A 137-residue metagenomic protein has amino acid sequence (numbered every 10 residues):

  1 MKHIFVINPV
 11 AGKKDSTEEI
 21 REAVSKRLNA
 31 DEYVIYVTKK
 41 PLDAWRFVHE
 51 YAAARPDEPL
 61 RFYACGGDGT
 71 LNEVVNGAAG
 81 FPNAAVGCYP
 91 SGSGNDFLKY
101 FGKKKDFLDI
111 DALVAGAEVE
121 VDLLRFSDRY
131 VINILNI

Functional and structural regions predicted by a protein language model:
M1-F62, N72, N76: ATP/NTP phosphate-donor binding region
I4-V6, G80-I137: Catalytic core of DAGKc-family lipid kinases
A11-G12, A54-R55, R61-A64, P90 (+1 more regions): A broadly tuned preference for mixed-charge, low-complexity surface segments
T17, L71-V74, F97-K99, F107: Basic, gly/Ser/Thr/Pro-rich low-complexity segments located predominantly at protein N termini
Y36-T38, C65, G87-Y89: Structural motif
D68: Polar, low-complexity loop segments and adjacent catalytic/binding residues used for recognizing and processing sugar
